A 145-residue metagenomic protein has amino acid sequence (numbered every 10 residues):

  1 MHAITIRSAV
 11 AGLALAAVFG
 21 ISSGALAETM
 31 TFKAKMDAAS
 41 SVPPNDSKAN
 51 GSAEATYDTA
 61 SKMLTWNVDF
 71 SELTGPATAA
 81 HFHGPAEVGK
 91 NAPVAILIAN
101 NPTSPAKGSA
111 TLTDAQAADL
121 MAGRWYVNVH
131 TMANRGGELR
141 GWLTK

Functional and structural regions predicted by a protein language model:
H2-R7, G12, A17-A80, G84-K145: Metal-centered catalytic cores of metalloenzymes
